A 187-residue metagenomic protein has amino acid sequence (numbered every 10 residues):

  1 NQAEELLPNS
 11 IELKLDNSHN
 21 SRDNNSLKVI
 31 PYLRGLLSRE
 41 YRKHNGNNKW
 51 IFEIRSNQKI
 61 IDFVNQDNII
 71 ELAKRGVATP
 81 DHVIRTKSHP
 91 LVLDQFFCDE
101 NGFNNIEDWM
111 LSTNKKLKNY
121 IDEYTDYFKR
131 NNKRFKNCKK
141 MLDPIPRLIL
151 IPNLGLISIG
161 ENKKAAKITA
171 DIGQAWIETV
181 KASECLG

Functional and structural regions predicted by a protein language model:
Q2-G187: Domain-length cofactor-binding catalytic modules of enzymes
